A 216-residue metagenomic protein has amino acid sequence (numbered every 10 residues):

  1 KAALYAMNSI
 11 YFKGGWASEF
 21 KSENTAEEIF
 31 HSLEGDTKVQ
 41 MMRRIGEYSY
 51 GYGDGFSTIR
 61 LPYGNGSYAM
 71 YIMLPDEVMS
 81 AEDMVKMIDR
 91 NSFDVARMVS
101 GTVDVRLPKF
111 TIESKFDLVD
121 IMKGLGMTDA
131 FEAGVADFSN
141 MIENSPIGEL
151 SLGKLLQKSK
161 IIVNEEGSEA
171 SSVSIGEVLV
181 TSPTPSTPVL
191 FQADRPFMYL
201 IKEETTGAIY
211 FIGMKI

Functional and structural regions predicted by a protein language model:
K1-I216: Secretory/exported precursors with cleavable N-terminal leaders
